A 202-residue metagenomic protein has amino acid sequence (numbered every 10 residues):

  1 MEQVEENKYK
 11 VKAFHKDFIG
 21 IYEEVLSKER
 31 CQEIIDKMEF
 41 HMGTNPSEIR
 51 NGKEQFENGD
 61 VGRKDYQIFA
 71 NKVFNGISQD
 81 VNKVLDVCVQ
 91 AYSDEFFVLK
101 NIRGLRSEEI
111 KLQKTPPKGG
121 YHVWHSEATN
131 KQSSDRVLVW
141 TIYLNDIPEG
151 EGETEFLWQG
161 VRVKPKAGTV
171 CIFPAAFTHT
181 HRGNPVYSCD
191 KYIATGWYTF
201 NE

Functional and structural regions predicted by a protein language model:
M1-V170, T178-E202: Fe(II)/2-oxoglutarate oxygenase catalytic core
